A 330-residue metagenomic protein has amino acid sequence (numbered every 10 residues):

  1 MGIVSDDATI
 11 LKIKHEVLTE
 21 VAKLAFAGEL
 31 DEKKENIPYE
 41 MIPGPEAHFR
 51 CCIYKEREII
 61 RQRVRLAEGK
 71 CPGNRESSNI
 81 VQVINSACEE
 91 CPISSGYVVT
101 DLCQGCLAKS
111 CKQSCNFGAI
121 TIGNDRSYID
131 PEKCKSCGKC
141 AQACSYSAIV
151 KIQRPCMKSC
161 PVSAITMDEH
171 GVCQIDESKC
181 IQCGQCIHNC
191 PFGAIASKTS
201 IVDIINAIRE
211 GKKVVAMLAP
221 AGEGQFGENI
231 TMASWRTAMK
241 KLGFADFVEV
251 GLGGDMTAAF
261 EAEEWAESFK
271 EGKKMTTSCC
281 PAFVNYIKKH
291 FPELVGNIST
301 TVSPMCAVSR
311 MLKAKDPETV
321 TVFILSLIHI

Functional and structural regions predicted by a protein language model:
M1-R63, A67-G69, S197-H329: Iron-sulfur-associated redox domains of electron-transfer enzymes in respiratory and anaerobic energy metabolism
G2-A143, S147-M157: Ferredoxin-type iron-sulfur electron-transfer modules and their immediate structural context
G73-S77, N85, I152-Q153, C186-N189 (+2 more regions): N-terminal start-of-chain detector that recognizes signal peptides and the immediate post-cleavage beginning
E76-S78, V83, T100, A108 (+5 more regions): A short linear-motif detector with a strong N-terminal bias
N79-I80, E89-P92, K135, A164-T166 (+2 more regions): A short alpha-helix capping/helix-coil boundary motif
V99-H188, G193, K198-I201, R209-G211 (+5 more regions): Glycine- and small hydrophobic-enriched segments that form the cores of compact globular domains
C144, H329-I330: Cys/His-enriched low-complexity segments
